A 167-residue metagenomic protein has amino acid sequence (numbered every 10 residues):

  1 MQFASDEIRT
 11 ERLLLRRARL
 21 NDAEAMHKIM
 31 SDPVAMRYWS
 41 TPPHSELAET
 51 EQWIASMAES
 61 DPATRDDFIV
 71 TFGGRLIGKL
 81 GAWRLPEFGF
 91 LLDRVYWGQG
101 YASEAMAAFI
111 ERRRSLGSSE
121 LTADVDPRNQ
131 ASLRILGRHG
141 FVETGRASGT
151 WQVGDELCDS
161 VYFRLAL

Functional and structural regions predicted by a protein language model:
M1-V95, A108-R112, L116, E120 (+1 more regions): GNAT-family acyltransferases
E87, R128-Q130, S148: Residue-level marker for beta-strand->alpha-helix junctions and adjacent short loops that shape enzyme
D93, D124-R128: Residue-level recognition of the GNAT/N-acetyltransferase active site
W97-S115, Q130-R138: Conserved acetyl-CoA-binding loop-helix of GNAT-fold acetyltransferases
D124, V142-D159: Conserved catalytic-core motifs of GNAT/GCN5-like acyltransferases
L136, F141, F163: Conserved active-site tyrosine of GNAT-family acetyltransferases
